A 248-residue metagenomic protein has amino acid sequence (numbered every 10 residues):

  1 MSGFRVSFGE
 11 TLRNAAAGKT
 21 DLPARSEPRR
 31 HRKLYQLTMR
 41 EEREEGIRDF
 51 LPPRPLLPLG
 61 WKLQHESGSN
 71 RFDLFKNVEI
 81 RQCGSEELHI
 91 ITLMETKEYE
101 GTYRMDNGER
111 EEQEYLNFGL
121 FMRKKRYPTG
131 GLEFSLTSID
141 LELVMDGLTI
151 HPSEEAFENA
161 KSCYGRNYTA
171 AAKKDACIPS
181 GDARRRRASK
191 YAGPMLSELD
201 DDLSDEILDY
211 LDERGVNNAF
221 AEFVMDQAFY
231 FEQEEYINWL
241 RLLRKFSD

Functional and structural regions predicted by a protein language model:
M1-L12: N-terminal chloroplast transit peptides
S2-F4, D182-A183, M195, E235-Y236 (+1 more regions): Eukaryotic low-complexity, non-globular regulatory regions
G3, L22-S26, E234: Alpha-helix boundary/N-cap detector
G18-A172: Hydrophobic-cavity lipid-handling domains and compact docking modules
E155-A156, S162-M195: Acidic/polar, low-complexity extended loops/arms that serve as protein-protein interfaces in large oligomeric shells
A188-E222: Domain-scale recognition of soluble eukaryotic interaction modules
L208-D248: Alpha-helical oligomerization segments
